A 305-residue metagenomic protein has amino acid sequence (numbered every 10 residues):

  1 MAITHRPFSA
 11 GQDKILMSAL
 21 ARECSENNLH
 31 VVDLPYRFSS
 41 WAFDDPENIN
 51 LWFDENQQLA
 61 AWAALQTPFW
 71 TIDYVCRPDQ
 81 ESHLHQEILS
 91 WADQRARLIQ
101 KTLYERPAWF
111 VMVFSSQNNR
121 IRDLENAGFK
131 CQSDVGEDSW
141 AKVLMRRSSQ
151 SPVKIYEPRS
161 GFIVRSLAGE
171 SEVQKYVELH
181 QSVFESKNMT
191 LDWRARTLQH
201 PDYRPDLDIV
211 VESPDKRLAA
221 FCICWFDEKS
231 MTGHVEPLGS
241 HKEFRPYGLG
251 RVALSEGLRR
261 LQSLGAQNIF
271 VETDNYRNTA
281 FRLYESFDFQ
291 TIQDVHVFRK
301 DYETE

Functional and structural regions predicted by a protein language model:
M1-P35, I155-M189: Short amphipathic alpha-helix that is part of the acyltransferase structural core
R6-P7, G11, R22-L103, A108-W109 (+3 more regions): Conserved donor-binding loop and adjoining core beta-sheet/short helix segment in diverse acyl/aminoacyl transferases
L34-Y36, N50, D54, N126-C131 (+6 more regions): Catalytic cores of nucleotide-enabled group-transfer and carboxylate-activating enzymes in metabolic and assembly-line
A60-A61, S133-G136, A219-A220, Q293: A structural microfeature
Q66-S160, H296-K300: Acyl-donor-binding surface of acyltransferase catalytic domains
S82-L98, S240, P246-S263, R282-S286: Conserved acetyl-CoA-binding loop-helix of GNAT-fold acetyltransferases
W109-M112, V235, I269-T273: Conserved hydrophobic beta-strand within the GNAT/NAT acetyltransferase core sheet that lines the active-site cleft
Q181-K229, L238-K242, R251: Phosphate-binding active sites in nucleotide-utilizing proteins
